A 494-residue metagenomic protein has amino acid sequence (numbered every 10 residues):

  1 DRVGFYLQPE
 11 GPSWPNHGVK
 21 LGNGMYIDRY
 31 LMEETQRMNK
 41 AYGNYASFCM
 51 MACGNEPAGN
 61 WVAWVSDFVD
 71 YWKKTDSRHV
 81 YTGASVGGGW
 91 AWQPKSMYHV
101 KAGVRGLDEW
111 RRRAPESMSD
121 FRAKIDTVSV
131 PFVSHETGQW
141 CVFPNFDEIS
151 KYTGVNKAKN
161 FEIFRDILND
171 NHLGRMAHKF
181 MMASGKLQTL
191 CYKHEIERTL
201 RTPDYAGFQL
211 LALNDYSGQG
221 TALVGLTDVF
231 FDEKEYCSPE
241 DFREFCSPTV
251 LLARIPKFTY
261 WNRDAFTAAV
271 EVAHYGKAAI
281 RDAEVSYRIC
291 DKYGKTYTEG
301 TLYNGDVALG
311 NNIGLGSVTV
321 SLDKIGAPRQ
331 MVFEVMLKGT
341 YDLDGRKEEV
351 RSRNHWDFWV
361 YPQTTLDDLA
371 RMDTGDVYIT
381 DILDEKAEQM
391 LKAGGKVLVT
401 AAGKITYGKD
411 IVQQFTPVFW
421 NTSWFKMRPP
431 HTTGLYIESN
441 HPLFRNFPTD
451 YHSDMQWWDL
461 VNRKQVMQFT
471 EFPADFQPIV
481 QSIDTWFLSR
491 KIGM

Functional and structural regions predicted by a protein language model:
D1-L226: Substrate-binding/catalytic cleft of secreted carbohydrate-active enzymes, primarily glycoside hydrolases
T75, L211-G276: Aromatic-rich peripheral "rim/lid" segments of glycoside hydrolase catalytic domains that contact and position glycan
F143-I149, G220-T221, A370, F447 (+2 more regions): Short conserved micro-motifs at the rims of enzyme active sites and ligand-binding pockets
P256-F258, L302-A308, S321-D323: Beta-strand-rich interaction surfaces with strong enrichment in secreted/lumenal proteins
R263-G305, L315-T319, R329-Y341: Beta-strand-rich binding/interaction modules
Y303-V307, R346-D367: Short beta-strand elements
T374-N421: Short alpha-beta junction capping motif
T406, S423-M494: Catalytic beta-strand/loop cores that center a nucleophilic Ser/Cys/Thr and support acyl-enzyme chemistry
